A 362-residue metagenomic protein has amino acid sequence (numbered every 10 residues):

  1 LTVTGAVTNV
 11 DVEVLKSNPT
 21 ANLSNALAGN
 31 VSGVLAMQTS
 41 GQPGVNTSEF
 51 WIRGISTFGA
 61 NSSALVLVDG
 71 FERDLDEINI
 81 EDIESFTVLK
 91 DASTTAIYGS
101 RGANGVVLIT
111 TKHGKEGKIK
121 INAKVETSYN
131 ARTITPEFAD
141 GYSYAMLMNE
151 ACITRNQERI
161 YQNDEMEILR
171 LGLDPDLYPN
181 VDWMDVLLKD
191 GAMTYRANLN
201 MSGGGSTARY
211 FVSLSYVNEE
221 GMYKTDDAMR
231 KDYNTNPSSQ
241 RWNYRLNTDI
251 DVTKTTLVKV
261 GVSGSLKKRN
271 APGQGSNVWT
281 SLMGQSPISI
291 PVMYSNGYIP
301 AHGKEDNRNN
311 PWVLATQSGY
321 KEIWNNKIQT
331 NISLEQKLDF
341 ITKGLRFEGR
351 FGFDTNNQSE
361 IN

Functional and structural regions predicted by a protein language model:
L1-Y244, V258: Short, small/polar-rich motifs associated with maturation and membrane association, primarily at protein termini
K118-N122, R209, L257, N325-K327 (+1 more regions): Outer-membrane beta-barrel architecture
K124-S128, S215-V217, S263-S265, E335 (+1 more regions): Outer-membrane beta-barrel pore domains and translocons
R132-I134, D176-S215, E219-Y223, T235-N309 (+2 more regions): Flexible loop and strand-edge segments within Gram-negative outer membrane beta-barrel domains
E348-N362: C-terminal extensions
